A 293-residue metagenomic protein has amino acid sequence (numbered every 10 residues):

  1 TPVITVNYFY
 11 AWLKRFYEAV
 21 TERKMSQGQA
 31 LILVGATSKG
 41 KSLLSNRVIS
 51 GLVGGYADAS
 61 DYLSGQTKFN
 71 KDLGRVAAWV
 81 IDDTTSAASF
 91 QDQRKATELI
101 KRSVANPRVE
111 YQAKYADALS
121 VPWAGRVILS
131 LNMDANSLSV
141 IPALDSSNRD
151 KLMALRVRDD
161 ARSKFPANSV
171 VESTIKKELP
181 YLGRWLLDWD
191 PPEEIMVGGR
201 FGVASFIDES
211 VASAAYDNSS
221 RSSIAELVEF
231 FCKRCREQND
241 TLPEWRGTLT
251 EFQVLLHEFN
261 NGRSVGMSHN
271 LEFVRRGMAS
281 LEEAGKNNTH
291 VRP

Functional and structural regions predicted by a protein language model:
T1-T84, M153-R156, L186, F252: P-loop NTPase catalytic core of nucleic-acid-dependent motor ATPases
F16-E18, G51-Y56, G74, L179 (+1 more regions): Short, basic alpha-helical nucleic acid-contact segments in DNA-binding proteins and DNA transaction factors
V34-T37, E98, E194-P293: DNA transaction DNA-binding modules
L44-V48, K95-S103, S147-K151, Y181-W185: Alpha-helical scaffold elements adjacent to nucleotide-binding pockets in ATP/GTP-utilizing enzyme cores
F69-G74, Q112-L131: AAA+/SF3 P-loop NTPase mechanochemical coupling elements
A77-V104, S137-N148: Conserved AAA+/SF3 P-loop NTPase catalytic/coupling segment centered on the Walker-B
K95-L119: Conserved catalytic/switch belt of AAA+ P-loop NTPases
S120-R126, D134, S139-R221, A225 (+1 more regions): Phosphate-sensing "switch" segment of ASCE/P-loop ATPases
